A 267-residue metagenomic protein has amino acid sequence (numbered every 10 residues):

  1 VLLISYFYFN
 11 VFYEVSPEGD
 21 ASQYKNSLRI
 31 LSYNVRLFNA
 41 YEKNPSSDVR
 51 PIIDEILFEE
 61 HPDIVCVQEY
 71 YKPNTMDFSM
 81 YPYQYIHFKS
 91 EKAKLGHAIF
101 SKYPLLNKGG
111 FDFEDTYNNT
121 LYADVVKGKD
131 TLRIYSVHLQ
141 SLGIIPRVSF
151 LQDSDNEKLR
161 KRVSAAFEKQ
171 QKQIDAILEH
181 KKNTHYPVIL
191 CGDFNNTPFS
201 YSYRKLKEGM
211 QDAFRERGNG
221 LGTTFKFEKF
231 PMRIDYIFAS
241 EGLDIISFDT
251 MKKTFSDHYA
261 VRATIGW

Functional and structural regions predicted by a protein language model:
V1, E179-V188, F194-W267: Metal-dependent phosphoester-hydrolase catalytic domains
L3-Y24, P51-E55, D63-I145, D249-K252: Structured beta-strand-rich core segments of catalytic domains in phosphoester-bond hydrolases
Y8-S46, Y186: Mobile, glycine- and charge-enriched loop segments and immediately flanking short secondary-structure elements within
R29-V35, V49-T75, I134-V137, V163 (+4 more regions): Active-site beta-strand/loop signature of hydrolases that rely on acidic residues for catalysis
V35-D48, G143-F167: Acidic/histidine-rich helix-loop elements that form or flank divalent-metal/phosphate-binding sites at the catalytic
L37-Y41, Y71-T75, K92-K94, L142 (+3 more regions): Active-site environment of divalent metal-dependent phosphoester hydrolases
Y41-S47, F111-F113, K226-E228, M251: Short, solvent-exposed loop/turn segments at secondary-structure boundaries
P45-S47, S79-P82, S149-F150, Y203-K207 (+1 more regions): Short, glycine/charged-enriched secondary-structure capping and boundary segments
